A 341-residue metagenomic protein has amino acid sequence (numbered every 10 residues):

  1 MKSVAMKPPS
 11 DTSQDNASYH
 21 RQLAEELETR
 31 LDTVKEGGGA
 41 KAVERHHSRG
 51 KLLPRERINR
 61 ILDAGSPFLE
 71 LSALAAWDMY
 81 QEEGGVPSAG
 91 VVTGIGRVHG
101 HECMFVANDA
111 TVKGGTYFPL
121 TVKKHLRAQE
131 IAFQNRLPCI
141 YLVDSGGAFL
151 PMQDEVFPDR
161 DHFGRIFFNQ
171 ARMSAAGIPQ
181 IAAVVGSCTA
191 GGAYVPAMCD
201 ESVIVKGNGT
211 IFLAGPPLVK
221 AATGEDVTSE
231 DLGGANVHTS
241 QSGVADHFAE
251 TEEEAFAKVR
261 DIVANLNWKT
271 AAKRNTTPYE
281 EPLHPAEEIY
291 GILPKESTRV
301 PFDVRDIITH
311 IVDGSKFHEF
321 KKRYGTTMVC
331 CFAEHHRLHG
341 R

Functional and structural regions predicted by a protein language model:
M1-E102: N-terminal amphipathic, basic-rich helices that act as targeting or association modules
S48-W77, E281-F317: Amphipathic alpha-helical
L74-M104, K124, F133, T298-R341: Non-catalytic terminal/interface segments that mediate subunit docking, oligomerization, and allosteric communication
C103-V106, G114-Y117, L137-L142, A175-C188 (+1 more regions): A short, small-residue-rich loop immediately preceding and capping a beta-strand
T111-L120, M152-R160: Flexible beta-alpha connector loops of hexameric P-loop NTPases
V112, F118-I140, G146: A conserved hydrophobic secondary-structure block that centers on an alpha-helix together with its immediately flanking
V143-A271: Conserved catalytic cores of soluble enzyme domains, especially glycine-rich substrate-binding beta-alpha loops
D246-I308: Terminal amphipathic helices with adjacent charged low-complexity linkers/tails
